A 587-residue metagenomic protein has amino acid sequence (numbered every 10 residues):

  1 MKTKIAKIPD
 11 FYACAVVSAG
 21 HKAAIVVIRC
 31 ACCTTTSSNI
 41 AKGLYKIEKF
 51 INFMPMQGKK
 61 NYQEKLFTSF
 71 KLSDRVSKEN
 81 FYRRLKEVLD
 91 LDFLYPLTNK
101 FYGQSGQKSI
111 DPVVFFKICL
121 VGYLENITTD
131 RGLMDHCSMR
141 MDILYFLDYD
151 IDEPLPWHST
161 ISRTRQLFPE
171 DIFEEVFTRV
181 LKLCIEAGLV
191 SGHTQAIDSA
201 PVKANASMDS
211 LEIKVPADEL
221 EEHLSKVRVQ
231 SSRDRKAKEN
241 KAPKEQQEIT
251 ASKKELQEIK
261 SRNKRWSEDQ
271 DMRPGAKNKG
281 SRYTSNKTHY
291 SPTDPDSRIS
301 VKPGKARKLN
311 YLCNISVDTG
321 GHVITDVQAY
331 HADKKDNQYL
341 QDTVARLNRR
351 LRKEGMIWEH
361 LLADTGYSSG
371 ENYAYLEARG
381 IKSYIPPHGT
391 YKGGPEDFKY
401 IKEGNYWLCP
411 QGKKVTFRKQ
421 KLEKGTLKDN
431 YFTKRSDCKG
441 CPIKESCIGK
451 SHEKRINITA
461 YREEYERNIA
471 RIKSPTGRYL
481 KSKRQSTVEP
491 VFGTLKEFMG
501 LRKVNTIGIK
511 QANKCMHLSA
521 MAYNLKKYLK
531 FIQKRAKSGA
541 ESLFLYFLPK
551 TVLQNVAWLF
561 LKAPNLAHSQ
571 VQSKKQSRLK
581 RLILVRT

Functional and structural regions predicted by a protein language model:
C14, C30-C33: Cysteine-centered motifs
G43, G58-K59, N126-M139, Y149-T587: Anion-binding and metal-coordination hotspots
Y45-N52: Short, positively charged and aromatic/hydrophobic N-terminal segments
M56-L85, L89: Positively charged, structured surface patches that bind polyanionic biopolymers
K78-L120: Basic, short loop/linker segments at the boundary and entry of helix-turn-helix/winged-helix-like folds
